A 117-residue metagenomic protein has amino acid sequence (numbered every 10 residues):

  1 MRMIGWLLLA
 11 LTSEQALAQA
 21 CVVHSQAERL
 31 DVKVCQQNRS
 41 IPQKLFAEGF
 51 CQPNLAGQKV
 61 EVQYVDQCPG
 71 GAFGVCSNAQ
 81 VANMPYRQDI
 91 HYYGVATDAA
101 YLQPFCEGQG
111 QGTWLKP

Functional and structural regions predicted by a protein language model:
M1-I4: Positively charged n-region of N-terminal signal peptides that target proteins for export
Q19-P117: Extracellular/cell-surface secretome signature
